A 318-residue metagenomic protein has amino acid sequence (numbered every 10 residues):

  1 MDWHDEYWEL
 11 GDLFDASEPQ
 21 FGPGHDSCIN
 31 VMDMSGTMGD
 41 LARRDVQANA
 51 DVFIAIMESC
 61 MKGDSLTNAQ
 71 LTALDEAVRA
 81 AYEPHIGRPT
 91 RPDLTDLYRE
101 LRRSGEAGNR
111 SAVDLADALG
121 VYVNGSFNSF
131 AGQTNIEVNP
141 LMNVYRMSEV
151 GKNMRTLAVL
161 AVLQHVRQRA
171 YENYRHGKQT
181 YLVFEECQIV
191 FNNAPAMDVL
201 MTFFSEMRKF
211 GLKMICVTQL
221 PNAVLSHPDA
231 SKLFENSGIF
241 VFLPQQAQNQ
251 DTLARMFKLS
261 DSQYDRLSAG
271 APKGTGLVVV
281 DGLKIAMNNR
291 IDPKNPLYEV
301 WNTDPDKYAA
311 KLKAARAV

Functional and structural regions predicted by a protein language model:
W3, V217-P221, P244-A247: A short beta-strand-to-loop transition that corresponds to the Sensor-1 phosphate-sensing loop of AAA+ P-loop ATPases
W3-P19, P23-L212, C216, L225-P228 (+3 more regions): P-loop NTPase motor domains
V224-V318: C-terminal regions of RecA-like/P-loop NTPase motor modules
